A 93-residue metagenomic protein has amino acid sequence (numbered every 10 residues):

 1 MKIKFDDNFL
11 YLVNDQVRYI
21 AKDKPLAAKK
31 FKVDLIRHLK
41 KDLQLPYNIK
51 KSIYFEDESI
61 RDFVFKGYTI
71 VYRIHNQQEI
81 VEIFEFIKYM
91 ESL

Functional and structural regions predicted by a protein language model:
M1-K2, L93: Absolute protein N-terminus
K2-I60, Q77: Basic, Lys/Arg-enriched alpha-helical interface segments
F65-L93: Enriched for short, Lys/Arg-rich terminal
